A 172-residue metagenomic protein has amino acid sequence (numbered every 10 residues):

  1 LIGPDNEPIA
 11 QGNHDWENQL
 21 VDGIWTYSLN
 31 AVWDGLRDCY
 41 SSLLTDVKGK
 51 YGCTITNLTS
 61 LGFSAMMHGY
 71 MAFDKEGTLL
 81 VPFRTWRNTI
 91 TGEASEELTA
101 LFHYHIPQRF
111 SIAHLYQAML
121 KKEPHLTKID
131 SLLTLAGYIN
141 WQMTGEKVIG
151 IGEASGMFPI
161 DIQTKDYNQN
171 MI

Functional and structural regions predicted by a protein language model:
L1-V81, E96, K128: N-terminal glycine/serine-rich phosphate-binding loop of ATP-dependent small-molecule kinases, especially carbohydrate
L29-V32, L36, T91, S111-H114: Conserved donor sugar-nucleotide recognition element shared by glycan-biosynthetic enzymes
G35-D38, E93, D166, N170: A non-catalytic, amphipathic alpha-helix used as a structural packing/dimerization or gating element in enzyme scaffolds
F63, F73, F102-I172: Gly/Ser/Thr-rich active-site cleft segment
P82, A94, Q142: Residues that scaffold the ATP/ADP-binding catalytic core of kinase and kinase-like folds
N88: Carbohydrate-associated surface elements
T99: Phosphate- and other anionic-substrate recognition elements at nucleic-acid/protein interfaces
